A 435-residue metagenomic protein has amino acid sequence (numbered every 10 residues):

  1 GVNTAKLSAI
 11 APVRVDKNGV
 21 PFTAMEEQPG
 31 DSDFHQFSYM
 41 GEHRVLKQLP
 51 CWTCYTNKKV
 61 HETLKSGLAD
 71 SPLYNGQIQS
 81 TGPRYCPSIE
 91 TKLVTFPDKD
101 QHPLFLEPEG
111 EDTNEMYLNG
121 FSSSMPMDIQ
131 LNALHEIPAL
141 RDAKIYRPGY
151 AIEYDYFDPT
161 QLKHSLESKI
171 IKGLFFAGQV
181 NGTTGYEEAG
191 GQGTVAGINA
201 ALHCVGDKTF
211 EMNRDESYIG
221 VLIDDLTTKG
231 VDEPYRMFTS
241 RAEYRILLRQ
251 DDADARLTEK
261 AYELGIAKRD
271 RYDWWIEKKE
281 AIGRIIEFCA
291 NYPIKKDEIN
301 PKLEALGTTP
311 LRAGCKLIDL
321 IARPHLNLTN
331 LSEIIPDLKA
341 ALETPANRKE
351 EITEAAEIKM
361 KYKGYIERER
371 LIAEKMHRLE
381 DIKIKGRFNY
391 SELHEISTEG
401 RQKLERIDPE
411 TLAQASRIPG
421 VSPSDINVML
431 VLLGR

Functional and structural regions predicted by a protein language model:
G1-L131, I223, T228-R312, L317 (+1 more regions): An anion/pyrophosphate-binding glycine-rich loop and adjacent beta-alpha core in soluble alpha-beta enzymes
G1-R14, I137-P138, D142, V195-H203 (+1 more regions): Glycine-rich loop(s) and the adjacent beta-strand/alpha-helix scaffold that form part
Y74-T81, L140-P148, D207-M212, K296: Flexible, glycine/charged-enriched surface loops at secondary-structure junctions
F105, Y117-N181, E211-D224, K349-K403 (+1 more regions): A glycine-rich dinucleotide-binding beta-alpha-beta segment and adjacent secondary-structure elements that constitute
Q179-E187, E243-R245: Glycine-rich phosphate/pyrophosphate-binding beta-alpha loops
A189-M212: Internal hydrophobic alpha-helix adjacent to the cofactor/substrate pocket in enzyme cavities
R241, T258-N427, V431-G434: Extended, charge-enriched "interface" segments that sit outside catalytic cores
